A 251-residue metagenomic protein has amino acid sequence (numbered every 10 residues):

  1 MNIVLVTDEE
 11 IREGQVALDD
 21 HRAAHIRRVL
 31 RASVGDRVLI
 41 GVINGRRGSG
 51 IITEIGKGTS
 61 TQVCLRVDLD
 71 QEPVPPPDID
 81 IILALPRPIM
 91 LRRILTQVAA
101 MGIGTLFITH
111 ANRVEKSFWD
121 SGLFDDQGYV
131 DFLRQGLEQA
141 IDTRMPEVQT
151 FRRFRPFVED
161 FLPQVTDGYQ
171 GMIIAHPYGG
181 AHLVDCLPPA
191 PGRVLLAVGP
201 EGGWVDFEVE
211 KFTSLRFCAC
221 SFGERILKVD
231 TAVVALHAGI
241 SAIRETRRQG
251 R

Functional and structural regions predicted by a protein language model:
M1-Q71: N-terminal positively charged helical leader segments and presequences
N2-I3, R37, Q62-V63, I79-I81 (+5 more regions): Structural motif
I26, L91-I94, E208: Hydrophobic side chains in well-ordered alpha-helices
V42, H110-A111, H176-G179, P200 (+1 more regions): Short secondary-structure boundary segments
E72-I173: RNA substrate-binding interface of SAM-dependent RNA methyltransferases
Q164, Y169-E208, F217-C220: Active-site/ligand-binding-proximal alpha/beta "capping" segment
D206-R251: Structured adenosyl-cofactor binding patch, chiefly the S-adenosyl-L-methionine
